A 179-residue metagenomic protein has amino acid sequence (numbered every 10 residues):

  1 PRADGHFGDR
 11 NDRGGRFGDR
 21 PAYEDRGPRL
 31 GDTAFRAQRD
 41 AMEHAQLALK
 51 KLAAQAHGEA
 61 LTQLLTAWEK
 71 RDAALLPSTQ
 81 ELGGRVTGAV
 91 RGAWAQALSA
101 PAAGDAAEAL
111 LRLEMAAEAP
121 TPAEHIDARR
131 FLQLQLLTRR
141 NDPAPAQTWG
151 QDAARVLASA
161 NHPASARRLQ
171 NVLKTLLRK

Functional and structural regions predicted by a protein language model:
P1-A67: Intrinsically disordered, low-complexity RNA-associated tracts
K51-K179: Extended non-globular interaction regions in eukaryotic gene-expression and organellar proteins
